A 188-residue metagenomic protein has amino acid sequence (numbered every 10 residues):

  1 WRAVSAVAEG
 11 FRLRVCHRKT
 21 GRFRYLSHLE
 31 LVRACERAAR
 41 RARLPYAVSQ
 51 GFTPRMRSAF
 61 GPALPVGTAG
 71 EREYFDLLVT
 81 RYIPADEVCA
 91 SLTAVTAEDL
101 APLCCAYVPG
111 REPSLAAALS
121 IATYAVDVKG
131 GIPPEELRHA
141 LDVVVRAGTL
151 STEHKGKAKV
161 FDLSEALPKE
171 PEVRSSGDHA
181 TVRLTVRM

Functional and structural regions predicted by a protein language model:
W1-Y25, T53-T68, Y82: Extended low-complexity, intrinsically disordered regulatory tracts
R22-Y46: N-terminal ordered "arm"
Y46, P54-M188: Structured-RNA-binding interfaces characteristic of tRNA pseudouridine synthases
